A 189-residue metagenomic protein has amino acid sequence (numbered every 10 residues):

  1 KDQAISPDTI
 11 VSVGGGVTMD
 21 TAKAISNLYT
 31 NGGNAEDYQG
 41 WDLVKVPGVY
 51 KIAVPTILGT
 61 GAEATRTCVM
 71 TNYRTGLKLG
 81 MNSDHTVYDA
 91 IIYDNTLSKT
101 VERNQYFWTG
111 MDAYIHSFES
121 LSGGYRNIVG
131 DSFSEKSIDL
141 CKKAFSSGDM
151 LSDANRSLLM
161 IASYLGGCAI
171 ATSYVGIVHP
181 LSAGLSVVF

Functional and structural regions predicted by a protein language model:
D2-Y93: Glycine/threonine-rich beta-strand-loop-alpha-helix active-site module that forms ligand/phosphate-binding
S6-D8, K51-A53, E102, C168 (+1 more regions): A residue-level detector for conformationally permissive "hinge/kink" positions
A24, Y164-C168, A183: Contiguous, well-ordered alpha-helical segments that form the cores/surfaces of helical PPI scaffolds
T67-S173: Carboxylate- and glycine-rich phosphate/diphosphate-binding segment that chelates Mg2+/Mn2+
G176: Charged, alpha-helix-enriched surfaces in structured cytosolic catalytic cores of large nucleotide-utilizing machines
H179: Short conserved active-site loop signatures built around small residues
G184-F189: Catalytic phosphate/nucleotide-handling subdomain of diverse soluble enzymes
